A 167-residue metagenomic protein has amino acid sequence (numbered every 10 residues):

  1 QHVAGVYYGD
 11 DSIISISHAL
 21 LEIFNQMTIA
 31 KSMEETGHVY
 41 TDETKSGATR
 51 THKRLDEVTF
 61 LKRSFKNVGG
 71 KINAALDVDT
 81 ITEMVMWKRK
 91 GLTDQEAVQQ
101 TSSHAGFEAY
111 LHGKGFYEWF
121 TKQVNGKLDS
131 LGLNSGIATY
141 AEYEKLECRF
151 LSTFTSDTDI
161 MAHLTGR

Functional and structural regions predicted by a protein language model:
Q1-H18, K62: Catalytic palm active-site di-aspartate
A19-K31, E35-V39, T49-R167: Active-site and adjacent loop segments of nucleotide-processing enzymes that use two-metal-ion phosphate chemistry
K45-S46: Non-transmembrane, aqueous-exposed alpha-helical and coiled segments at domain scale
